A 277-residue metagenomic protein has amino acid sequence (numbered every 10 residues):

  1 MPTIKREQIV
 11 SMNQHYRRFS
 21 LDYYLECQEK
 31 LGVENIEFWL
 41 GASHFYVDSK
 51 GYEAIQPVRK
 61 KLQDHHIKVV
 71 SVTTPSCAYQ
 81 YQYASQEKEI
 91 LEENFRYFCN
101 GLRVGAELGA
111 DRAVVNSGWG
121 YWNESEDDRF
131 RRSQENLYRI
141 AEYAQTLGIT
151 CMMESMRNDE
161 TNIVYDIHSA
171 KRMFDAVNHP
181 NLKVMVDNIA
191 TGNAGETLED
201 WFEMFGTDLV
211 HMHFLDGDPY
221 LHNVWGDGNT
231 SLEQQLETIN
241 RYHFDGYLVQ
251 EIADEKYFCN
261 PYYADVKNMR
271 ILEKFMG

Functional and structural regions predicted by a protein language model:
M1-G32, R59, Q63, D111 (+2 more regions): Histidine-acidic metal/acid-base catalytic patches
P2, Y23, D64, Y81-K183 (+1 more regions): Active-site acidic/histidine proton-transfer and metal-coordination neighborhood in alpha/beta enzyme cores
H15-R17, L40-A42, P75-A78, S117-Y121 (+4 more regions): Active-site-proximal loop/turn and secondary-structure-junction residues that shape catalytic pockets, frequently
W39-L62, S117-E124: Glycine-rich, proline-tolerant flexible connector loops at the mouths of alpha/beta enzymes
V47, G51-A54, E87-N94, E126-R129 (+6 more regions): Residue-level preference for long, well-ordered alpha-helices that form the structural scaffold of enzyme catalytic
L62-V70: Glycine-rich, aromatic-flanked loop segments that form ligand/cofactor-binding clefts across common enzyme folds
S71-T74, E87: A basic- and aromatic-enriched beta-loop-alpha substructure that forms the phosphate/nucleotide- and DNA/RNA-contacting
